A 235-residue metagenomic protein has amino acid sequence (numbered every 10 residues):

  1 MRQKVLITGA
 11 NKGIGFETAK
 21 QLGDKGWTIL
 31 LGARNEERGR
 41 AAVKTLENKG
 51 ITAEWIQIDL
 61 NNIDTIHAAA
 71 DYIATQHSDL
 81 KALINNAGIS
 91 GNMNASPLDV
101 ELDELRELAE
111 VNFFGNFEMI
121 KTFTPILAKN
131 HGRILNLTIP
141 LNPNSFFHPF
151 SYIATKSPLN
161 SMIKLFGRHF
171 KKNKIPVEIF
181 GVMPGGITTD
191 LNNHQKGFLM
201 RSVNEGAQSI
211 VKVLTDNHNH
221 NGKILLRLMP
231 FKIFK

Functional and structural regions predicted by a protein language model:
M1-L30: Canonical Rossmann dinucleotide-binding motif of NAD(H)/NADP(H)-dependent dehydrogenases/reductases, specifically
I7-T8, N85-N86, R133-I139, E178-M183: Structural signature of the Rossmann-like NAD(P)-dependent dehydrogenase/reductase core
K25-A41: Conserved glycine-rich Rossmann-like NAD(P)H-binding loop of the short-chain dehydrogenase/reductase
E36, Q57-A69: The beta1-alpha1 cofactor-binding region of Rossmann-like NAD(H)/NADP(H)-dependent oxidoreductases
I51, Y72-L83, G91: A glycine-rich helix->loop->beta "capping" turn within Rossmann-like NAD(P)(H)-dependent oxidoreductase domains
I89, S96-A109, F117, A128-K172: Catalytic loop of short-chain dehydrogenase/reductase
V177, G181-V182, T189, N193-K235: C-terminal helical subdomain
